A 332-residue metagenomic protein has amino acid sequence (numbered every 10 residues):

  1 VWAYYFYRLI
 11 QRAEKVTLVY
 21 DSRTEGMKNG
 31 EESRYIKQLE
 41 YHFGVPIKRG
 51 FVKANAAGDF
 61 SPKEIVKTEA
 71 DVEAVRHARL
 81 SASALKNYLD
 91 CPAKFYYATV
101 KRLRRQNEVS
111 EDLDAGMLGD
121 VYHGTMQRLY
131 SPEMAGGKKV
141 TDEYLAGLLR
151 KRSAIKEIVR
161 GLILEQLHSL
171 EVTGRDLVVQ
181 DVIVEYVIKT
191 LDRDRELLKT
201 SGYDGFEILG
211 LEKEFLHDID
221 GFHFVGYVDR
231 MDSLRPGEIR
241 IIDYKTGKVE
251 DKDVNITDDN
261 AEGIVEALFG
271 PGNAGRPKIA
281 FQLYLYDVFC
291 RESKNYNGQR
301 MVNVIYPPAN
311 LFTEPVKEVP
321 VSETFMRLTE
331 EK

Functional and structural regions predicted by a protein language model:
V1, G205-S293: Non-catalytic protein-protein interaction segments used by genome-maintenance enzymes to assemble and couple activities
V1-Q11, M27-R34, Q38, L80-S83 (+13 more regions): Generic recognition of stable, solvent-exposed alpha-helical segments in well-folded globular domains
V1-V52, S201-F206, T246-N273: Conserved C-terminal motor-coupling region of P-loop helicases
S22-G26, G30-R34, L39-A57, P271-A280 (+1 more regions): Metal-dependent nuclease catalytic regions and adjoining charged, substrate-binding loops involved in nucleic-acid end
I36-P132: C-terminal, charged and often intrinsically disordered regions of DNA end-processing helicases and nucleases
A70, A74-A84, R102-D112, K138-L148 (+5 more regions): Glycine- and acidic
P92-R104, E157-L164, I239-T246, E250-E262: Active-site-adjacent bridging/hinge elements
G124-L211, D218, V316-T324: A non-catalytic, helix-rich entry segment at domain boundaries
